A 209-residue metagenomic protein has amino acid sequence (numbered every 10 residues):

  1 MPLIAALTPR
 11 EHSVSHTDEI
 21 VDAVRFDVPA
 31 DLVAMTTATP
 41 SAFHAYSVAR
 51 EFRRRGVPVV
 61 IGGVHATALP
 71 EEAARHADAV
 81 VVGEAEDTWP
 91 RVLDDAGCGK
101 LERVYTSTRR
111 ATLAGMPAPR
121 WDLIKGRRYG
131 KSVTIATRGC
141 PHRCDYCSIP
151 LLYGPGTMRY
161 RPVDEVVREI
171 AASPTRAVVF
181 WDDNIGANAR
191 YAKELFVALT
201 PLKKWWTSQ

Functional and structural regions predicted by a protein language model:
I4-G115: Glycine-rich beta-alpha loop elements in corrinoid/cobalamin-binding modules across cobalamin-dependent enzymes
P117-Q209: Radical SAM [4Fe-4S] cluster-binding motif and immediate context
